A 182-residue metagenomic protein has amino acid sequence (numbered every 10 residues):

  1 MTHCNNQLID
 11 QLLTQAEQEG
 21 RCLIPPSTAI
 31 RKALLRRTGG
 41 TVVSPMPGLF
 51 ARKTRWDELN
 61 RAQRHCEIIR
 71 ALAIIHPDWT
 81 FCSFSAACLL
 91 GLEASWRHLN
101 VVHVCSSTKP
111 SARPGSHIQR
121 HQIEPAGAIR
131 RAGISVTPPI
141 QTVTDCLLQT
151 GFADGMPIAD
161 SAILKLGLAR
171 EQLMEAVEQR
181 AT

Functional and structural regions predicted by a protein language model:
M1-T182: Short gly/ser-rich loop at a beta-strand->alpha-helix junction or flexible surface loop bordering the NTP-binding
